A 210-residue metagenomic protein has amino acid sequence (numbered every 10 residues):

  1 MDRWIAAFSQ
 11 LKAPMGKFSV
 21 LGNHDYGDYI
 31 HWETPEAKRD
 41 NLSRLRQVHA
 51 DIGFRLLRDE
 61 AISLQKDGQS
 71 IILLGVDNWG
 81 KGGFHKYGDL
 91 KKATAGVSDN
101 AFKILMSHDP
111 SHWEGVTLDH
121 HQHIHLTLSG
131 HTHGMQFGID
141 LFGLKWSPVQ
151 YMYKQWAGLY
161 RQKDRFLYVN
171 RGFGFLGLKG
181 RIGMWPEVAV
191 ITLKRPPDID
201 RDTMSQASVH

Functional and structural regions predicted by a protein language model:
M1-S205: Soluble catalytic domains of enzymes that build or remodel membrane lipids, polysaccharides, and related
Q206-H210: Acidic, histidine-bearing metal-coordination/catalytic regions of metal-dependent phosphoesterases
